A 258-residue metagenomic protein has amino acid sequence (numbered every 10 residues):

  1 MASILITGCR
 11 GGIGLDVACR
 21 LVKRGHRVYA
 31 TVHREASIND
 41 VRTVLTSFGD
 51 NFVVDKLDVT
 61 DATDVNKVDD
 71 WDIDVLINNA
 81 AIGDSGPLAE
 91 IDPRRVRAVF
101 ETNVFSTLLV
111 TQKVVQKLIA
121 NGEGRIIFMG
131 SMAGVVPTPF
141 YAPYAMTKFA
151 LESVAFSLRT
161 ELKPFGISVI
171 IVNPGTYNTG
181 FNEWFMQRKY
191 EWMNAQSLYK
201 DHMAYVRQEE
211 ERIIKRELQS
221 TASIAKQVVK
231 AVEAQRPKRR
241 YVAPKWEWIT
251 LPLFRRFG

Functional and structural regions predicted by a protein language model:
R10-G11: Conserved glycine-rich cofactor-binding loop
N79-D84: Conserved NAD(P)H cofactor-binding loop of Rossmann-fold oxidoreductase domains
P87-L88, R95-R97: Substrate-binding pocket helix/loop in short-chain dehydrogenase/reductase
T111, T147-A150: Active-site helix of classical SDR
T111-Q112, F156: A short, exposed helix-loop element centered on a Lys and neighboring polar residues
S131: Residue(s) in the substrate-gating loop at a strand-loop-helix junction that position the organic substrate next
K163-I214: C-terminal beta-strand-loop-alpha-helix "lid" module of Rossmann-like NAD(P)-dependent dehydrogenases
